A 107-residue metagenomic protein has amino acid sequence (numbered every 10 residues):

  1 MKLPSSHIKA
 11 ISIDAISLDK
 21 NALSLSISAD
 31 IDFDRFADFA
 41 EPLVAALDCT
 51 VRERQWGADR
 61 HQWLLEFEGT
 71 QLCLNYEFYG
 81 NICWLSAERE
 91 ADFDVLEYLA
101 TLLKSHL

Functional and structural regions predicted by a protein language model:
K2-W56: Negatively charged, low-complexity tracts enriched in Asp/Glu with abundant Ser/Thr
K20-S24, R60-Q62, G80-W84: A generic structural signal for beta-strand entry/edge sites
L47-C73: Amphipathic, interaction-prone secondary-structure segments
L64-L103: Short, compact, well-ordered microdomains
S105-L107: Short, charged, intrinsically disordered terminal tails
